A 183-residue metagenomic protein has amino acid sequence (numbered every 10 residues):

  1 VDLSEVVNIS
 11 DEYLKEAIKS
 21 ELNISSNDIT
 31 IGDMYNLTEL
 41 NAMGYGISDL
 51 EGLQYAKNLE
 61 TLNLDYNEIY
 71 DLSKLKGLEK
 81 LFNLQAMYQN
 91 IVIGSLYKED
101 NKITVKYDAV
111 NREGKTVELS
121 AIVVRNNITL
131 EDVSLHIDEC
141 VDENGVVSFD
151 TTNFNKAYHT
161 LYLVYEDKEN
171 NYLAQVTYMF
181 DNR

Functional and structural regions predicted by a protein language model:
V1-G46, G52-Y55, K74, E79-R183: N-terminal capping/linker segments that flank leucine-rich repeat
N58-E60, D71: Extracellular beta-helix/beta-solenoid repeat scaffolds
